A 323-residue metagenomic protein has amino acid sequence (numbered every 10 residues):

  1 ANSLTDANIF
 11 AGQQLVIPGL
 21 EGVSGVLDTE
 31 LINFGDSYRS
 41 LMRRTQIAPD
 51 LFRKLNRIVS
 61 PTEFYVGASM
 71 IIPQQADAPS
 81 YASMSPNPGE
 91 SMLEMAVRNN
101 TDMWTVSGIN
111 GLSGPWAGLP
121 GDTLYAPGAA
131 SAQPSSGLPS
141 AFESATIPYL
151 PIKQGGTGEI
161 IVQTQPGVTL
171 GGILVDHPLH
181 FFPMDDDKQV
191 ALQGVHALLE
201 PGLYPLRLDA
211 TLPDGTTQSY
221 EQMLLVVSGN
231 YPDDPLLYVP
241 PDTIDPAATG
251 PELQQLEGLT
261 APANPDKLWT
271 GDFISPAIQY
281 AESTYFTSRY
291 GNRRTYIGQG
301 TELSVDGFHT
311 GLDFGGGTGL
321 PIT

Functional and structural regions predicted by a protein language model:
A1-Q13, N33-Y65, P88-D122, P166-L179 (+1 more regions): LysM (lysin motif) carbohydrate-binding repeats in extracellular/periplasmic proteins that recognize
N2-T5, V26, R53-R57, S107-G111 (+4 more regions): N-terminal post-signal-peptidase region of extra-cytosolic proteins
A7-G22, V59-A76, G118-A132, Q222-V226: Short, structured interface segments
A11-Q13, D28, V66-A68, S80-A82 (+6 more regions): Envelope-exposed proteins and targeting segments
P18, P73, M95, Y125-P127 (+3 more regions): Residue-level recognition of conserved beta-strand edge/terminus positions
G19-P49, M70, Q74-D102, T146-E159: Primarily a LysM-type cell-wall glycan-binding module
A126-Q222, S228: Cationic-aromatic interfacial patches
Y220-T323: Surface-exposed, glycine-biased beta-strand/turn segments
